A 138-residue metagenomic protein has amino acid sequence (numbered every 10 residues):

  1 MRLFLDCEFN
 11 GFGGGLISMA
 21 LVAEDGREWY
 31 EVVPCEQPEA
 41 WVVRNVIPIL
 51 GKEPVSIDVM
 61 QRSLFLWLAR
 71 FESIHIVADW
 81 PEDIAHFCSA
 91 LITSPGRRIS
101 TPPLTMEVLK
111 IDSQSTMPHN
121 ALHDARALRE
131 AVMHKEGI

Functional and structural regions predicted by a protein language model:
L3, E8-E82: Conserved non-catalytic scaffold segment of RNase H-like nuclease domains
V22-A23, I92-P95, G137: Short, surface-exposed basic-aromatic patches at helix termini and helix-loop junctions that form
L66, H86-S89, E130, H134: Residue-level signal for well-ordered alpha-helical scaffold segments within enzymatic catalytic domains
W80, I111-I138: Acidic, Mg2+-coordinating catalytic module of metal-dependent nucleases/exonucleases that use a two-metal-ion mechanism
I84-T101: Substrate-recognition/cap helix-loop segment adjacent to the acidic, metal-dependent catalytic center of Asp-based
R97-T116: Short, flexible loop segments at boundaries between secondary-structure elements
